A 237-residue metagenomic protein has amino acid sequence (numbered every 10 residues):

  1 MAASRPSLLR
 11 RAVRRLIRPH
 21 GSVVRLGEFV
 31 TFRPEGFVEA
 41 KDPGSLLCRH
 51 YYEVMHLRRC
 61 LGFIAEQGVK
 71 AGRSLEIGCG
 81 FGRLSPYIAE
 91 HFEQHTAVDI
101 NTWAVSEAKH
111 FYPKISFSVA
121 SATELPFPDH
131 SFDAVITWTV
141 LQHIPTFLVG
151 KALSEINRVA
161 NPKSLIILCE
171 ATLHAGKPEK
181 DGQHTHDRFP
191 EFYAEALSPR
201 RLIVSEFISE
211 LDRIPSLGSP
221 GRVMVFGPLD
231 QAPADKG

Functional and structural regions predicted by a protein language model:
M1-E124, I144-K151, L165-G237: Class I (Rossmann-like) S-adenosyl-L-methionine-dependent methyltransferase catalytic domain, capturing the SAM-binding
L125-H130: Short amphipathic alpha-helix with an adjacent loop that forms part of the alpha/beta core around
I136: A conserved beta-strand element that flanks and buttresses the S-adenosyl-L-methionine
T139-H143: Short catalytic micro-motifs in class I SAM-dependent methyltransferases
G150-P162: A short glycine-rich, Lys/Arg-flanked "PGG" loop and its adjoining helix->strand segment in the class I
